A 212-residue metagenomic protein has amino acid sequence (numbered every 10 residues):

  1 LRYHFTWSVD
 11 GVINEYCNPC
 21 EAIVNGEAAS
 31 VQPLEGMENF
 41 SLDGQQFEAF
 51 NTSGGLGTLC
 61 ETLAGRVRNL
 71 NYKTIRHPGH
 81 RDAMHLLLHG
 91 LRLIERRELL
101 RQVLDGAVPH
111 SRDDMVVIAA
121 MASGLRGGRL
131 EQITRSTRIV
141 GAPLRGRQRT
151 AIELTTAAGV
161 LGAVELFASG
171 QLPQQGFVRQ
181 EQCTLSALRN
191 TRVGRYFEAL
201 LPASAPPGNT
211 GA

Functional and structural regions predicted by a protein language model:
L1-A212: C-terminal catalytic/substrate-binding lobe primarily of soluble NAD(P)-dependent oxidoreductases
